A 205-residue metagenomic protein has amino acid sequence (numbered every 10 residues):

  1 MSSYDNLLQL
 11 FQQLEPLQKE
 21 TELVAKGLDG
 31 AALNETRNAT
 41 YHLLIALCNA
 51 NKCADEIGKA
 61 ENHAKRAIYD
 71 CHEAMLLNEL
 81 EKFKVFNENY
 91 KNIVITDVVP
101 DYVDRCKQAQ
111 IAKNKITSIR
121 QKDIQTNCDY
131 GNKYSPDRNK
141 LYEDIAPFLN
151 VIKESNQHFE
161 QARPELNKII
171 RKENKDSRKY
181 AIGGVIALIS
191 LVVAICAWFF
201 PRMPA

Functional and structural regions predicted by a protein language model:
M1-T96: N-terminal extramembrane/targeting module of integral membrane proteins
A39, A46, A60-H63, A67 (+4 more regions): Long, soluble alpha-helical segments
I95-D104: An exposed acidic His-Trp-rich patch
V103-R178: Membrane-proximal, non-transmembrane alpha-helical segments
R163-A205: C-terminal single-pass membrane-anchor helix
